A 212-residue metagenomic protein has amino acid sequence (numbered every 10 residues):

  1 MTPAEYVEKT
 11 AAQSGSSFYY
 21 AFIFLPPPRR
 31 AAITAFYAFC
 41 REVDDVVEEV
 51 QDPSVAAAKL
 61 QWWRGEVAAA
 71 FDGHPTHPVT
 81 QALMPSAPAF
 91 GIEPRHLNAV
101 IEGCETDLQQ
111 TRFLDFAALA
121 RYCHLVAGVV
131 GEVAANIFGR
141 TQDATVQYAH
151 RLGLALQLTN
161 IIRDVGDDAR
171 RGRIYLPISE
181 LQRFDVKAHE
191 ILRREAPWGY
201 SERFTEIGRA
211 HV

Functional and structural regions predicted by a protein language model:
M1-R209: Acidic catalytic motifs of isoprenoid enzymes
